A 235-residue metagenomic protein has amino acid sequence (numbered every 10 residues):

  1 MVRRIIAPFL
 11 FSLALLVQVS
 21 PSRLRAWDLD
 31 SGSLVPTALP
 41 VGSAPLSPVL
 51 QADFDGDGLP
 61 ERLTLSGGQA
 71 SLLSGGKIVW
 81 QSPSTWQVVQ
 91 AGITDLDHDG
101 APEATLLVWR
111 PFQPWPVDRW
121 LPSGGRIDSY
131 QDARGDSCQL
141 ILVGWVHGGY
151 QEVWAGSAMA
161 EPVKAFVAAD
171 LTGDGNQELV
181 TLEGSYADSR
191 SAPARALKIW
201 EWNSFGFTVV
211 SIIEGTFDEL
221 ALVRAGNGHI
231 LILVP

Functional and structural regions predicted by a protein language model:
V2-P235: Beta-propeller-forming repeat regions
